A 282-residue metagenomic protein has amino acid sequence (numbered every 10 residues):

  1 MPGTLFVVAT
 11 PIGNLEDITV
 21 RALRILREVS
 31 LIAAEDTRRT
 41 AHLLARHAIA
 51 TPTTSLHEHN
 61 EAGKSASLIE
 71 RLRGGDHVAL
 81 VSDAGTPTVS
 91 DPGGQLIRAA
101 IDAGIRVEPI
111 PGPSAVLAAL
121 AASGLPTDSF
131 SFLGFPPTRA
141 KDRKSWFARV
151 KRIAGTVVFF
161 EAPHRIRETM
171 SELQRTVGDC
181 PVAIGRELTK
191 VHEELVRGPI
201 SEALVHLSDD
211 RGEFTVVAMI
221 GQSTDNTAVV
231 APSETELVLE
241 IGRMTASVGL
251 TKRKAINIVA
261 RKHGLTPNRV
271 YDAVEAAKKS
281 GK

Functional and structural regions predicted by a protein language model:
M1-H59: Glycine-rich, flexible N-terminal cofactor/catalytic loop recognition
P2, H77, T156, P163-K282: A contiguous loop/helix-start segment that scaffolds small-molecule binding in enzyme catalytic cores
T4-V8, G74-S82, F130, G155-F159 (+1 more regions): Generic beta-sheet signal
I25-I32, G104-E108, T156-V157: Short active-site oxyanion
A34, P109-G112, F159, I184: General beta-strand structural signal in soluble alpha/beta enzymes
S55-G63, P136-R139: Conserved helicase motor
P92-G94, K252: Glycine-centered tight-turn and secondary-structure capping sites
Q95-I153: Class I SAM-dependent methyltransferase SAM-binding "motif I" and its flanking Rossmann-like core
